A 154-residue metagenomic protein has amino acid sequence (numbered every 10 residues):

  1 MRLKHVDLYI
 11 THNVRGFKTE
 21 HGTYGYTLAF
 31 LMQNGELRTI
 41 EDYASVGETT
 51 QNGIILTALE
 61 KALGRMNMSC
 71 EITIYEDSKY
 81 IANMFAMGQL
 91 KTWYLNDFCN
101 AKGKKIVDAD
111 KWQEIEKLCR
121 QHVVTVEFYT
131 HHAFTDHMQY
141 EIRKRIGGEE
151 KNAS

Functional and structural regions predicted by a protein language model:
M1-G53, R65, I146, N152-S154: RNase H-like nuclease fold core
V14-T19, G64-E141: RNase H catalytic domain
I54-I55, K111: Hydrophobic alpha-helical membrane-association signature
A58-L59: Alpha-helical metal-binding/catalytic segments enriched in His/Glu/Asp
F98, K105, K144-S154: Acidic, His- and aromatic-enriched active-site or binding-groove loops in soluble protein domains that engage sugars
